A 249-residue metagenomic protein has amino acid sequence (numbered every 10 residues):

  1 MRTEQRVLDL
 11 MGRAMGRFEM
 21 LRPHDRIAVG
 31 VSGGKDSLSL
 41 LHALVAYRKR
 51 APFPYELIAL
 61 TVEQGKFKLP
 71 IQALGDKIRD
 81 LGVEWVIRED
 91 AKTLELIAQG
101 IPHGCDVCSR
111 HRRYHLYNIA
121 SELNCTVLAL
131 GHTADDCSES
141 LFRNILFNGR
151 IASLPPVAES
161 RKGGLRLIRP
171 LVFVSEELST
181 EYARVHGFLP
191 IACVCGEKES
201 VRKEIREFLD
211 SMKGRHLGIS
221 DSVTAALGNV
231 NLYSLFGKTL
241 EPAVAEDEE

Functional and structural regions predicted by a protein language model:
M1-E139, F147, E177-V185: ATP-dependent adenylation/nucleotidyltransferase module used to activate substrates
T3, V7, P70, S175 (+2 more regions): Alpha-helical structural motif
L57, D135-F208, G214: Catalytic subdomain that performs nucleotidyl-dependent activation
Q64-K66, K92-L94, A158-R161, V174 (+2 more regions): Residue-level detector of flexible, active-site-proximal loop/helix-junction positions within diverse enzyme catalytic
V83-H103, L165, A226, Y233-E246: Mobile, glycine- and charge-enriched loop segments and immediately flanking short secondary-structure elements within
R110-L123, V157-G163, S211-N229: Short, basic, helix/turn surface patches
F188-E249: The feature marks non-catalytic terminal segments
